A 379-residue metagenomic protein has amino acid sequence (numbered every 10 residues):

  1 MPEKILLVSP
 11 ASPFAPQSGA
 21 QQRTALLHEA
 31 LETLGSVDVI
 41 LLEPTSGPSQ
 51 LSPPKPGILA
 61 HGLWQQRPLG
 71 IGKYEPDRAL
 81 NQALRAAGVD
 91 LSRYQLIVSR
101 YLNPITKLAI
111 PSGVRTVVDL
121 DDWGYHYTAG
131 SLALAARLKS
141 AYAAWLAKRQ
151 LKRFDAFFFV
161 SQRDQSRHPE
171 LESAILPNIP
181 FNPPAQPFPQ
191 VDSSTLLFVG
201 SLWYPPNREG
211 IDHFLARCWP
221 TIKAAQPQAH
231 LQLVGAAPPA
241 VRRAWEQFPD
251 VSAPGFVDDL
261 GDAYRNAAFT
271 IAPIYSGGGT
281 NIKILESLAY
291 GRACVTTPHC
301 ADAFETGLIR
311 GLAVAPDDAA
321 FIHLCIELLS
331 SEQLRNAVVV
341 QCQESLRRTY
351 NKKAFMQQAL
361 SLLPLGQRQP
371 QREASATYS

Functional and structural regions predicted by a protein language model:
M1-P56, S92: N-terminal subdomain of nucleotide-sugar transferases
R23-A30, I179-P249, A253-R265: Conserved catalytic-core segment of nucleotide-activated headgroup transferases in glycan assembly
L34, Q333-L363: A charged, aromatic-enriched C-terminal amphipathic alpha-helix characteristic of glycosyltransferases across folds
R78, Q82-G88, G124-Y125, L134-F157: Membrane-proximal helix-turn-helix segments that form the acceptor-binding/catalytic region of lipid-linked
R163, N178-I179: Carbohydrate-associated surface elements
R265-G279, Y290-R292: Acidic donor-binding loop of glycosyltransferase active sites
K283-E286, A293-T297: Short hydrophobic beta-strand element within catalytic cores of glycosyltransferases and related nucleotide-activated
G311-A319, E327-E332: Conserved acidic donor-binding segment of nucleotide-sugar-dependent glycosyltransferases
